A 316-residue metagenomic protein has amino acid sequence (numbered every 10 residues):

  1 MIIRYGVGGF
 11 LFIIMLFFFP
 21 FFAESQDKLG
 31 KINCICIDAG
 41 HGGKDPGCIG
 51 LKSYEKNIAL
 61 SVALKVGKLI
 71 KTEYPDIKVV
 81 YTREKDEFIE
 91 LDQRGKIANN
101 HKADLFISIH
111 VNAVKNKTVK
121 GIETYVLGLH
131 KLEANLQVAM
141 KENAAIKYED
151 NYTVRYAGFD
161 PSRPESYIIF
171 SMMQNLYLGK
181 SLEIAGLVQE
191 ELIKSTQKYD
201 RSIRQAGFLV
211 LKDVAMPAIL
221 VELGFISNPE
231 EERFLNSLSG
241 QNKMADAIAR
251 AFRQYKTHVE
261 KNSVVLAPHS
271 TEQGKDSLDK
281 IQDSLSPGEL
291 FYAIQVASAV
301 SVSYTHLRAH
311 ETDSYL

Functional and structural regions predicted by a protein language model:
M1-F10: Bacterial N-terminal signal peptides that target proteins for export
G9-F18: Bacterial N-terminal signal peptides
F21-S25: Sec/Tat signal peptide C-region and signal peptidase I cleavage site
Q26-F159, Q174-L178, L182-G186, R233 (+4 more regions): Catalytic-core regions of hydrolytic enzymes
C36, N112, S166-S263: Active-site-adjacent mobile loop/cap segments within catalytic or ligand-binding domains
Y156-E165, L220: Flexible hinge/switch segments at interdomain interfaces of large molecular machines
R250-Y292, S298-V300: Pro/Ala/Gly-rich low-complexity, hydrophilic intrinsically disordered segments
T305-T312: Conserved small/polar residues in nucleotide/adenosyl-binding loops
